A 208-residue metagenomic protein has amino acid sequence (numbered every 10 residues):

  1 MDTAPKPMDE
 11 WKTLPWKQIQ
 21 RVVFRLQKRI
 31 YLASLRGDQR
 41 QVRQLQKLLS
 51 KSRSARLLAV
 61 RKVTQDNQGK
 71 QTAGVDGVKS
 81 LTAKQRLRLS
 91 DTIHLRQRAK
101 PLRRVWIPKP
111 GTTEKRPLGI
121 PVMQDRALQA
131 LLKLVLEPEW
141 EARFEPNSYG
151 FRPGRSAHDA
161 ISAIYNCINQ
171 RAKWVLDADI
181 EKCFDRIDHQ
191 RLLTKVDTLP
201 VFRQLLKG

Functional and structural regions predicted by a protein language model:
M1-D2: Function-dense linear segments that define catalytic or interfacial modules in macromolecule-processing proteins
E10-G69, L134-G150: Charged boundary/loop elements
R29, A33, L48, D66 (+7 more regions): Generic, well-ordered alpha-helical scaffold segments in large soluble proteins
N67-L81, K100-A127, R143-S156, L176-D177: Short, conserved non-catalytic motifs in the polymerase core
L81-A99: Amphipathic alpha-helical blocks
L95, L118-K133, E137, E141-S148 (+4 more regions): Duplex nucleic acid-engaging cores and interfaces of nucleic-acid transaction enzymes
R143-N147, F151-R155, D159-G208: Conserved polymerase palm-domain catalytic core
